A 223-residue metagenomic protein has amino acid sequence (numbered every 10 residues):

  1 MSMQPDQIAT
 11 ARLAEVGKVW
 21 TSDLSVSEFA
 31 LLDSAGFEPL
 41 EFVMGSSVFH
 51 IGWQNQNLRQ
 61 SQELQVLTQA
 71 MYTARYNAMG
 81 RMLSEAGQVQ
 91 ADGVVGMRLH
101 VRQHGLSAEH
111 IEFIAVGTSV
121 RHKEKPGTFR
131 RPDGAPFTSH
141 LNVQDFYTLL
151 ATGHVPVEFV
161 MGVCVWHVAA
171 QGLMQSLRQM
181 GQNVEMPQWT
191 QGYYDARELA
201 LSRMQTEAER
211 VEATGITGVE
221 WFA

Functional and structural regions predicted by a protein language model:
M1-L67, E109-W189: Intrinsic disorder/low-complexity detector
K18-L24, T73-A74, V94-L99, P136-L141 (+1 more regions): A short linear-motif detector with a strong N-terminal bias
V43, V48, N57-R98, V160 (+1 more regions): Short, well-ordered alpha-helical segments
A74-T128: Hydrophobic, ordered structural segments
V101, C164, A223: Residue-level detector of flexible, active-site-proximal loop/helix-junction positions within diverse enzyme catalytic
